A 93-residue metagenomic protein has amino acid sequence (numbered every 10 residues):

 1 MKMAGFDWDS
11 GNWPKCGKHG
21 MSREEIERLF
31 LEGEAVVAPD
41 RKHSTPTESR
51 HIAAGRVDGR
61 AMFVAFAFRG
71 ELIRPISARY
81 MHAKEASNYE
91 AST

Functional and structural regions predicted by a protein language model:
M1-T93: Ribonuclease/tRNase effector modules and their secretory precursors
